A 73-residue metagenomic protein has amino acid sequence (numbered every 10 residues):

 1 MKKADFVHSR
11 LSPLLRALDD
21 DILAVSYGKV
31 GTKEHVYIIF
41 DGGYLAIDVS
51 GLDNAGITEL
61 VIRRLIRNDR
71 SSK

Functional and structural regions predicted by a protein language model:
M1-D21: Negatively charged, low-complexity tracts enriched in Asp/Glu with abundant Ser/Thr
K2-H8, G56-K73: Mixed-charge, Lys/Arg-enriched low-complexity segments
F6, A17-D19, K33, I39 (+2 more regions): Intrinsically disordered, low-complexity peptide-like regions
L14, L18-K29, R64-K73: Short, flexible helical or helix-coil boundary motifs
L18, S50-D53, I62: Compositionally biased, low-complexity segments enriched in small residues
L23-G56: Acidic, low-complexity, intrinsically disordered interaction modules
